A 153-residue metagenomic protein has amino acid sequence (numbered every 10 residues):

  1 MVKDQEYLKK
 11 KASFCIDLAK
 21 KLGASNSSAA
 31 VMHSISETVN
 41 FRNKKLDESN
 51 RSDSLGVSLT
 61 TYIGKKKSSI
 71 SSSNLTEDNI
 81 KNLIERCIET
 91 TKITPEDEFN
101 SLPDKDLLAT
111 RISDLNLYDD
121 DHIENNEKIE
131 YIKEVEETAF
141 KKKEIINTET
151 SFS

Functional and structural regions predicted by a protein language model:
M1-S153: Active-site bordering "gate/hinge" segments that shape substrate access to catalytic or cofactor-binding pockets
